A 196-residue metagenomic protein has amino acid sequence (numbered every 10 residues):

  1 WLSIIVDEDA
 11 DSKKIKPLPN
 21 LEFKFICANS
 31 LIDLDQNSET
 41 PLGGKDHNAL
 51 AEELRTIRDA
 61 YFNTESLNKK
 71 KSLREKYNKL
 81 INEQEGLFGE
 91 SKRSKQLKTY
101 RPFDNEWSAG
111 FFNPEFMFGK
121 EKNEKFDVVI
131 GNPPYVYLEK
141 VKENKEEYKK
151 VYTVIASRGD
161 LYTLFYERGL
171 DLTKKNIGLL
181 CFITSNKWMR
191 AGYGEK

Functional and structural regions predicted by a protein language model:
W1-K196: SAM-dependent methyltransferase catalytic region
